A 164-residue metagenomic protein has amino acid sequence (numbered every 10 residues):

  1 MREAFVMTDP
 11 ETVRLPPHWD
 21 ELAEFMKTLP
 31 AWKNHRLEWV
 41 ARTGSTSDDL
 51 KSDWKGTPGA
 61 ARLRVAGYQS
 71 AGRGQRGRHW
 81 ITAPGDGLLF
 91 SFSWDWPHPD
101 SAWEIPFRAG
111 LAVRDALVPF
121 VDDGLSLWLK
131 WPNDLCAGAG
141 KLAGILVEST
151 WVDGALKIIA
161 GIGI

Functional and structural regions predicted by a protein language model:
M1-P119: N-terminal lobe of the biotin/lipoate ligase/transferase fold
R36, A109-G154, G163: Acidic (Asp/Glu) carboxylate-rich active-site/surface patches
Y68-R73, K130, G140, K157-I159: Short glycine- and Lys/Arg-enriched binding-loop motifs that mark or flank ligand-binding interfaces
G87, A155-K157: A generic structural signal for beta-strand entry/edge sites
F90, A160-I162: Short beta-strand motif preference
